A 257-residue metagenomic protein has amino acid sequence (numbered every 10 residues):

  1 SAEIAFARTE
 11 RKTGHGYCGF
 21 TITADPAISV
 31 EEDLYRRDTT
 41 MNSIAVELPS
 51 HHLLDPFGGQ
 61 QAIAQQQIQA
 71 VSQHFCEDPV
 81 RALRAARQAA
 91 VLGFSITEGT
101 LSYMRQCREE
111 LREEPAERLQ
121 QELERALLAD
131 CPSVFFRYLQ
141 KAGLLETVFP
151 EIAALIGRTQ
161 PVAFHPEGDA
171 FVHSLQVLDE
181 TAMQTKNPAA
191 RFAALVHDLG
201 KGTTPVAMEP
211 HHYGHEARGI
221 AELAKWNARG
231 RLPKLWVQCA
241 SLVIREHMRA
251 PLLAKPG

Functional and structural regions predicted by a protein language model:
S1-G257: Catalytic cores of the polymerase beta-like nucleotidyltransferase superfamily and closely associated nucleotide
